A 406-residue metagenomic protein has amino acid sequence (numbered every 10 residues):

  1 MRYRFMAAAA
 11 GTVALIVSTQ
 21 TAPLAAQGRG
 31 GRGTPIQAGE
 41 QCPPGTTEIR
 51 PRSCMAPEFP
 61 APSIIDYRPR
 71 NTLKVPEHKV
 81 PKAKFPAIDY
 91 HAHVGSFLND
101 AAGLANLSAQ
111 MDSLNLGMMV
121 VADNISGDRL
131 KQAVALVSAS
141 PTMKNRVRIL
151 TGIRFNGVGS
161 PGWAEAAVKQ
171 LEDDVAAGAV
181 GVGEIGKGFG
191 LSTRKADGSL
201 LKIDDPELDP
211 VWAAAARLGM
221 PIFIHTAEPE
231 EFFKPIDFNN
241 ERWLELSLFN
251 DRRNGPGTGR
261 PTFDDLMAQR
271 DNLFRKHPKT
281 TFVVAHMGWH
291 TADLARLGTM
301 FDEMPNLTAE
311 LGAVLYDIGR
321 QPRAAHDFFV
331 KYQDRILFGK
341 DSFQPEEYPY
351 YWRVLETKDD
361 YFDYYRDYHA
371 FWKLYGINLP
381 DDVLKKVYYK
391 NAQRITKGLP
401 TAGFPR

Functional and structural regions predicted by a protein language model:
L15-P23: C-terminal segment of classical bacterial N-terminal signal peptides
Q27-F85: N-terminal pre-domain segments of enzymes
P69, Q132-R253: Active-site gating/metal-coordination segments in enzymes
K79-K82, L107-S113, Q132-V147, K169-A179 (+4 more regions): Acidic (Asp/Glu)-rich catalytic clusters
A87-H93, N106-D128, R146-R154, V180-K187: Divalent metal-dependent hydrolysis catalytic cores, especially in the metallo-beta-lactamase
H91-G95, H225, H286: Histidine-centered divalent metal-coordination motifs
G95-G103, V121-Q132, N156-E165, K202 (+3 more regions): Acidic-and-aromatic substrate-binding clefts and catalytic sites of carbohydrate-active enzymes
N254, T258-R406: H/E-rich (His + Asp/Glu) clusters that bind or coordinate divalent metals
